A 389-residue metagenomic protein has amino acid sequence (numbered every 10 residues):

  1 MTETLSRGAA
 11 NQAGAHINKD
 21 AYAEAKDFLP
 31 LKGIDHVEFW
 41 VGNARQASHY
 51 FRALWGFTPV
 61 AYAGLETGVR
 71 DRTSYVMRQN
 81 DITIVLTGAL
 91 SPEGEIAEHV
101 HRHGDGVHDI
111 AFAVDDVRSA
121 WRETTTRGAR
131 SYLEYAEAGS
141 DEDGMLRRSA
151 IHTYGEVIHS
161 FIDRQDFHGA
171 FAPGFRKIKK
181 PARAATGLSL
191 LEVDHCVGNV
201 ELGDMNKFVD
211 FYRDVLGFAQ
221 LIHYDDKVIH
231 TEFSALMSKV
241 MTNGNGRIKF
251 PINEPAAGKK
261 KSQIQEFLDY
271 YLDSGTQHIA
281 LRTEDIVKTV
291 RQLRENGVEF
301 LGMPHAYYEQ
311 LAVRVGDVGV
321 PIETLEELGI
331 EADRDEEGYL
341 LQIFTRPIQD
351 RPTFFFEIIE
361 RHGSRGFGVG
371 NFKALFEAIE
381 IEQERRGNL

Functional and structural regions predicted by a protein language model:
T2-E3, G8, G14-K19, L29-T83 (+8 more regions): Core segments of cupin and vicinal oxygen chelate
E3-I17, F28, V41, H278-L389: C-terminal functional regions that serve as terminal interaction/effector modules
E3-R45, V107-I110, F171-V209, L272-R282 (+2 more regions): N-terminal beta-strand motif that seeds the catalytic metal site of vicinal oxygen chelate
A23, P59-T73, V85, L90-V114 (+11 more regions): A cross-kingdom feature marking solvent-exposed beta-strand/loop segments within repeated, beta-rich binding/scaffold
I34-W40, F57, M77, I84-L86 (+11 more regions): Short, structured motif recognition centered on aromatic/hydrophobic residues
H49, E95, W121-R122, H159-I162 (+6 more regions): Short helix/loop capping segments that flank catalytic or ligand/cofactor-binding pockets
S140-A184: Internal, well-ordered alpha/beta segment that forms a basic, Gly-enriched binding/recognition surface
F161-F167, E254-A256, I359-G363: Short beta->alpha transition motifs characteristic of CBS
